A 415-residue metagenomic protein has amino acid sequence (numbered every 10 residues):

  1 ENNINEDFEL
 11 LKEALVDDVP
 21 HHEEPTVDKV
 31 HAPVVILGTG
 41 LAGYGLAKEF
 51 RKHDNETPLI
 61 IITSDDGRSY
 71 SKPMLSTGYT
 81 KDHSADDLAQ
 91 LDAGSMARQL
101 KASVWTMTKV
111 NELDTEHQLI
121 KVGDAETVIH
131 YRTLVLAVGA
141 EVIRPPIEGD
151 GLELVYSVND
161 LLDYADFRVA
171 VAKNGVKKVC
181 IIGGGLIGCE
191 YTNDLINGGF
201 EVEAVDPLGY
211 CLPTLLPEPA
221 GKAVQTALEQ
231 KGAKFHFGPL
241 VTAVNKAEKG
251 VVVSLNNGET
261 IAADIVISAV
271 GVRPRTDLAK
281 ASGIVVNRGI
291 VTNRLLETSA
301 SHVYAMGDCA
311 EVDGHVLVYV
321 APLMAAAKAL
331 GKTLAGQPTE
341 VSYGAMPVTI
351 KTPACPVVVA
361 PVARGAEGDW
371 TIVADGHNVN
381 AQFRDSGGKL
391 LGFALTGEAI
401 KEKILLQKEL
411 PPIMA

Functional and structural regions predicted by a protein language model:
A14-V34, K52, C309-E402: Mid-to-C-terminal Rossmann-like scaffold of FAD/NAD(P)H-dependent oxidoreductases
D18-E24, V138-G198, T292: Glycine-rich dinucleotide-binding loop and its adjacent helix/turn
K29-S103, D194-L215: Beta1-alpha1 glycine-rich phosphate/pyrophosphate-binding loop at the start of Rossmann-like nucleotide-binding domains
L37, I129-G139, I182, I261-G271 (+1 more regions): Short hydrophobic core segments
G67, S76, D86-L91, K178 (+4 more regions): Rossmann-like dinucleotide-binding cores of NAD(P)H-dependent redox enzymes
Q99-D114, K231-V241: A conserved beta-strand/loop element that lines the FAD pocket in flavoprotein oxidoreductases
D114-V128, N245-T260: Conserved beta-strand-loop-beta-strand element in the redox core of flavoprotein oxidoreductases
G151-G175, E248, V252-S254, E259-K332: FAD-site-proximal beta/loop scaffold in flavoenzymes
